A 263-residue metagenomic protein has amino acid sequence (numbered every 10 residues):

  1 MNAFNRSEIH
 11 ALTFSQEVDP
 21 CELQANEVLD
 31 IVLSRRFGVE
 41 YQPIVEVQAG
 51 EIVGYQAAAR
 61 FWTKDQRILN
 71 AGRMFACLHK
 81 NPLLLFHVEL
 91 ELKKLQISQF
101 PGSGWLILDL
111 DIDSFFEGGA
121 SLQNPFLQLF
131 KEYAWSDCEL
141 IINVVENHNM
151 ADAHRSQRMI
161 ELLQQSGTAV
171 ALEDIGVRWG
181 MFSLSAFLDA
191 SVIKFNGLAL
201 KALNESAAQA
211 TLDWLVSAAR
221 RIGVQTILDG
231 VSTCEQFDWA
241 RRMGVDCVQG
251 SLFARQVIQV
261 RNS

Functional and structural regions predicted by a protein language model:
M1-R36, V47-E51, F61-K64, N147-N149 (+2 more regions): EAL-family c-di-GMP phosphodiesterase catalytic domain
G38, G54, W105-D109, E139-N143 (+4 more regions): Structural preference for beta-strand elements that scaffold enzyme active sites
E40-F75: A short, well-structured catalytic beta-strand-centered motif of the EAL phosphodiesterase domain for c-di-GMP
F75-L85: Short histidine-centered catalytic/ligand-binding loop motif
L85-R155: Catalytic core of bacterial c-di-GMP phosphodiesterases, primarily the EAL and HD-GYP domains, capturing alpha-helical
F130, Q157-G167, D213-R220, R241: Surface-exposed amphipathic alpha-helices with a cationic face
V177-W179: Short, solvent-exposed loop/turn at the beta-strand->alpha-helix junction within individual leucine-rich repeat
